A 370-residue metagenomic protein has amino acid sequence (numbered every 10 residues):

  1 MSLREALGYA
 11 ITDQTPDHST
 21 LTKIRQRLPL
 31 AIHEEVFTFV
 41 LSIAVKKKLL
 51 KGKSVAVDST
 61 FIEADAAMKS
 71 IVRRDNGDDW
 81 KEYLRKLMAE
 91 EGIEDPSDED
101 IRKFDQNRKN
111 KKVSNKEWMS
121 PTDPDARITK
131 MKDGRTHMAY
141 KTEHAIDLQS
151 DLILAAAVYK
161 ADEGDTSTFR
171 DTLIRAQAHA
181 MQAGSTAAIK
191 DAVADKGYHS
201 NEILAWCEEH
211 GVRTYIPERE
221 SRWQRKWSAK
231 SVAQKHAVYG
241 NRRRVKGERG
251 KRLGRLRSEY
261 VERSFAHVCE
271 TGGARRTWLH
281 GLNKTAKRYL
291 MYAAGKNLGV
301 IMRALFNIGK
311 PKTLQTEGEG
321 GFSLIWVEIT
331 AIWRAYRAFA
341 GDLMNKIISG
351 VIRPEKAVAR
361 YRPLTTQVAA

Functional and structural regions predicted by a protein language model:
M1-A6: DNA-recognition alpha helix
L7-A370: Anion-binding and metal-coordination hotspots
